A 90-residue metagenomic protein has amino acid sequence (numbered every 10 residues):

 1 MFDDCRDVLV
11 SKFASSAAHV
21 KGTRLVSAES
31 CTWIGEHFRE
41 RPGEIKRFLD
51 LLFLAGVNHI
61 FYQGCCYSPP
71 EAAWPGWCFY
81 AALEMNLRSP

Functional and structural regions predicted by a protein language model:
M1-P90: Carbohydrate-binding surfaces of carbohydrate-active enzymes
